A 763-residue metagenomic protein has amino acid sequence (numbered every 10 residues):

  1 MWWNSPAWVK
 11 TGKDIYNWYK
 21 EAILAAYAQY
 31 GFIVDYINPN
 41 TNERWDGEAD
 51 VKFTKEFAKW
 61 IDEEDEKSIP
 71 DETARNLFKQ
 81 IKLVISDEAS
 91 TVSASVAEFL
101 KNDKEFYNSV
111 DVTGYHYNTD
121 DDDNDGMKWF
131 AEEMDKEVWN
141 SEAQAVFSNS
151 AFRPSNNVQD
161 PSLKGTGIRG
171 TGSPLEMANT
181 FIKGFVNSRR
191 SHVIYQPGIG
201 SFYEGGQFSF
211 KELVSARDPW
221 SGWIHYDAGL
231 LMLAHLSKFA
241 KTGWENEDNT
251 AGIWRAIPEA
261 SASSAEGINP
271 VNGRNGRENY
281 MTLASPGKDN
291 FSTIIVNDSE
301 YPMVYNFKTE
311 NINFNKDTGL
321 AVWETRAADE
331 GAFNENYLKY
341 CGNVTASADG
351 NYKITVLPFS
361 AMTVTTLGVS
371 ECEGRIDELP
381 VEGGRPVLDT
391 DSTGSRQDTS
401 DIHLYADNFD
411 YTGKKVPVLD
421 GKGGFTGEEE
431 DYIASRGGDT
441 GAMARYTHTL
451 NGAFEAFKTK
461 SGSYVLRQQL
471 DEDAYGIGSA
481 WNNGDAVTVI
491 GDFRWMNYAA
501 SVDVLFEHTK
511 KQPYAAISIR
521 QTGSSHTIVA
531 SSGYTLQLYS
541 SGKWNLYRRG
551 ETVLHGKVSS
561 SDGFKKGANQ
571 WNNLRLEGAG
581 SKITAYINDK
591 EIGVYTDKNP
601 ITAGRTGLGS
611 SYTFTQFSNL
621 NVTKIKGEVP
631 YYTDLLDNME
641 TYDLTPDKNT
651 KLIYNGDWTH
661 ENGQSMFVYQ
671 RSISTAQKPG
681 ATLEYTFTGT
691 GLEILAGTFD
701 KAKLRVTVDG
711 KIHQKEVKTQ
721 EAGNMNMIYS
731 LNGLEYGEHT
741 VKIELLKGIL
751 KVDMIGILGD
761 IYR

Functional and structural regions predicted by a protein language model:
M1-K101: Substrate-binding cleft and catalytic face of glycoside hydrolase catalytic domains, especially the flexible beta-alpha
N140-A262: Aromatic/acidic polysaccharide-binding cleft in carbohydrate-active enzymes
G252-T318, F359, T690-L692, F699: Carbohydrate-binding surface patches
I295-G424, E430, G438-L450, E735-K742: C-terminal beta-sandwich/jelly-roll accessory domains of carbohydrate-active enzymes
F359, S611-R763: Glycan-recognition surfaces in beta-rich domains, encompassing non-catalytic CBMs and lectin-like receptor-binding
K415-G476, T645-V668: Extracellular glycan-recognition surfaces and repeat-rich motifs
Q469-Y547: Secretory/extracellular carbohydrate-interaction modules and structurally similar beta-sandwich "look-alikes"
G550-N573: Short, aromatic/His-centered strand-loop micro-motif at the edge of beta-sheets
